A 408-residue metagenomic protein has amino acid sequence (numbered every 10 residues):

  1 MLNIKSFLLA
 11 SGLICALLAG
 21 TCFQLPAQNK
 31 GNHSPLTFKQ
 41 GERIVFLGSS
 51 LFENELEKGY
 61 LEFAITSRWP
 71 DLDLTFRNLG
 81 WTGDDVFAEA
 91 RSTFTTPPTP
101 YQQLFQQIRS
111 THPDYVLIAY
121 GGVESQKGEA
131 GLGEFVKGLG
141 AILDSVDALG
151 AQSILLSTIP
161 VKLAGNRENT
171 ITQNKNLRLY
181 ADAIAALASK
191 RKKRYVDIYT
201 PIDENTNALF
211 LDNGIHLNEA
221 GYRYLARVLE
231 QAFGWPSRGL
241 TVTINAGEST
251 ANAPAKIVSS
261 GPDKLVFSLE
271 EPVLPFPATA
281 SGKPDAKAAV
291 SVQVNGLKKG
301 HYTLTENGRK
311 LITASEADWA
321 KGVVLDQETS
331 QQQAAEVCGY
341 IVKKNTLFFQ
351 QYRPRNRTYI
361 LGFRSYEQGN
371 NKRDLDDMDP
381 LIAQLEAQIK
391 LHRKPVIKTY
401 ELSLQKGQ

Functional and structural regions predicted by a protein language model:
M1-G12: Bacterial N-terminal signal peptides that target proteins for export
A10-T21: Bacterial N-terminal signal peptides
L25-T82, F87, P97, L104-H112 (+3 more regions): Serine-esterase "nucleophile elbow" of acetyl-processing enzymes
L47, E57-G59, W81, E89 (+3 more regions): Oxyanion-hole/transition-state-stabilizing segment in secreted/luminal serine hydrolases and related acyltransferases
D84-V86, Q102-F105, Y115, Y120-K137 (+3 more regions): Serine-dependent acyl-ester chemistry module
D147-Q152, K193: A short helix->loop->beta-strand "cap" motif at the edges of active sites that frequently abuts
L163-I198, K283-V294: Substrate-gating cap/lid alpha-helix
N213-G214, A220-Q408: Conserved catalytic region of serine esterases and O-acyltransferases that act on ester linkages in lipids
